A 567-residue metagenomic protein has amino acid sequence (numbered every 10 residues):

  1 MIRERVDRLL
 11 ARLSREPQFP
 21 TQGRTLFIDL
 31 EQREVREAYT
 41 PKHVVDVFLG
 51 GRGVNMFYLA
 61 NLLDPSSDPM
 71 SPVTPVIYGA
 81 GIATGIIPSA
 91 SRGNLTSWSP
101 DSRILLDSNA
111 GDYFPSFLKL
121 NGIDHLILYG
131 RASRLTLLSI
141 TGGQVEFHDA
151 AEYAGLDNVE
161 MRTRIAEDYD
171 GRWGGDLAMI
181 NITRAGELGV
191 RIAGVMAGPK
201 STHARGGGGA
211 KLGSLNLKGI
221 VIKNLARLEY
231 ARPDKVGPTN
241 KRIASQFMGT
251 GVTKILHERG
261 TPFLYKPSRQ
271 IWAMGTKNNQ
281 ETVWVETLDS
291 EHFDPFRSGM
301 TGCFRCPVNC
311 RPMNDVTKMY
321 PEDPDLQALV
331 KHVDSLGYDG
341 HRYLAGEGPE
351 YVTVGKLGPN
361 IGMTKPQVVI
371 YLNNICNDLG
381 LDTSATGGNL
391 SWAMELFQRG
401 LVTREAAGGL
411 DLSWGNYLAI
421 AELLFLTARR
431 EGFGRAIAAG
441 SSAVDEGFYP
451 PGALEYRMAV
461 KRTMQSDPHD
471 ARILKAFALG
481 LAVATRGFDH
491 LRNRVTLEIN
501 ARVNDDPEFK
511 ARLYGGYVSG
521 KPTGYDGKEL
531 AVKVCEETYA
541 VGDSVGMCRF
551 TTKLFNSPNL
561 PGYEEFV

Functional and structural regions predicted by a protein language model:
M1-G209, S214-Y230, D234-E258, K266 (+1 more regions): Protein-protein interaction/assembly regions in multi-subunit complexes
D29, S91-R92, Y169-G206, L212-V567: Extended C-terminal regions of large enzymes
